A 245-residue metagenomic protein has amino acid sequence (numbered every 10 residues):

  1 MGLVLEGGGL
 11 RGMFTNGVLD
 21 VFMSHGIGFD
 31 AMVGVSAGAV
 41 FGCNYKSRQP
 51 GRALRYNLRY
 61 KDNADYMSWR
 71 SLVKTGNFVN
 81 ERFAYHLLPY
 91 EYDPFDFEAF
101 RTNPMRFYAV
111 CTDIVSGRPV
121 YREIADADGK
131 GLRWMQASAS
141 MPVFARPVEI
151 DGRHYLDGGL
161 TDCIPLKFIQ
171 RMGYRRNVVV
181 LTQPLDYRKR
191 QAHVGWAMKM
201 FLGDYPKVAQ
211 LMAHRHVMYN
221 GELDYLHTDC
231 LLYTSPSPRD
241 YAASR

Functional and structural regions predicted by a protein language model:
G2-E91, E123-A137, L181, L185-H193: Patatin-like phospholipase
G7, I114, G158, P238-Y241: Generic detector of well-ordered alpha-helical packing
R48, E91-F95, S138, M172 (+1 more regions): Change "in soluble alpha/beta enzymes" to "in soluble alpha/beta proteins
Y92-R106: A short alpha-helix-loop-beta-strand transition element characteristic of N-terminal alpha/beta dinucleotide-binding
T102-L202: Active-site gating loop/helix substructures
M198-A213: Charged, glycine/proline-rich intrinsically disordered loops and linkers
Q210-C230: Polyanion-binding loop/helix "lid" in catalytic or ligand-binding cores
Y233-R245: Single conserved hydrophobic/aromatic residue that forms the stacking wall/gate of nucleotide- or nucleobase-binding
